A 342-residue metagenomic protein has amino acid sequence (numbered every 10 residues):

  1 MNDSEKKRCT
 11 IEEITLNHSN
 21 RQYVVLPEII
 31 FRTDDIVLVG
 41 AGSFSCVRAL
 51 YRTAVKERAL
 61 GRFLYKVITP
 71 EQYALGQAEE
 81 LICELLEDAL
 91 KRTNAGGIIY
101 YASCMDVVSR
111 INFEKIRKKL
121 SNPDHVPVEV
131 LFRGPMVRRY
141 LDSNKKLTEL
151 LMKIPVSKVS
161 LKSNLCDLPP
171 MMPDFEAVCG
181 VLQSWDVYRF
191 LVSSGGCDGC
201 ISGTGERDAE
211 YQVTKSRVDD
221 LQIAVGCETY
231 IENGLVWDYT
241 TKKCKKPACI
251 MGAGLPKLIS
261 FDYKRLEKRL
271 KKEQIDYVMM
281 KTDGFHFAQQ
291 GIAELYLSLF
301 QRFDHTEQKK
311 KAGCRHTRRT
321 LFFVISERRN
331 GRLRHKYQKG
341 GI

Functional and structural regions predicted by a protein language model:
M1-I342: An N-terminal assembly and electron-transfer interface module characteristic of large anaerobic redox and radical
